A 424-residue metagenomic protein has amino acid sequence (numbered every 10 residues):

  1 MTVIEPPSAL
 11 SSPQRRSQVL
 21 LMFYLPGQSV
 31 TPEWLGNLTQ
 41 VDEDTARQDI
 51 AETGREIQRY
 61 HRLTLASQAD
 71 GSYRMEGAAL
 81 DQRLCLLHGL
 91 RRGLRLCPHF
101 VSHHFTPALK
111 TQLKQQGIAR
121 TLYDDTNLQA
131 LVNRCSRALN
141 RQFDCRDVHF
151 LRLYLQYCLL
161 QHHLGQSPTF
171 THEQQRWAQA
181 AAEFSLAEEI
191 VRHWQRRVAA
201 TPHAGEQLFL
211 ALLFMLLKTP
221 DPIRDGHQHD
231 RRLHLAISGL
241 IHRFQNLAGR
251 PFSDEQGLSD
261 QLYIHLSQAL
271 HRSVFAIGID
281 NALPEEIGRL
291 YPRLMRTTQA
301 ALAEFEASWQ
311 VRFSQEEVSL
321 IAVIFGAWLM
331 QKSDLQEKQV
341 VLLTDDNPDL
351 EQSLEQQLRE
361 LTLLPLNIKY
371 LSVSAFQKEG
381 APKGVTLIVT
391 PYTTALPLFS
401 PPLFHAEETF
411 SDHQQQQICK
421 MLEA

Functional and structural regions predicted by a protein language model:
M1-A424: A cross-family "folded-core" feature that marks the main globular domain of proteins
